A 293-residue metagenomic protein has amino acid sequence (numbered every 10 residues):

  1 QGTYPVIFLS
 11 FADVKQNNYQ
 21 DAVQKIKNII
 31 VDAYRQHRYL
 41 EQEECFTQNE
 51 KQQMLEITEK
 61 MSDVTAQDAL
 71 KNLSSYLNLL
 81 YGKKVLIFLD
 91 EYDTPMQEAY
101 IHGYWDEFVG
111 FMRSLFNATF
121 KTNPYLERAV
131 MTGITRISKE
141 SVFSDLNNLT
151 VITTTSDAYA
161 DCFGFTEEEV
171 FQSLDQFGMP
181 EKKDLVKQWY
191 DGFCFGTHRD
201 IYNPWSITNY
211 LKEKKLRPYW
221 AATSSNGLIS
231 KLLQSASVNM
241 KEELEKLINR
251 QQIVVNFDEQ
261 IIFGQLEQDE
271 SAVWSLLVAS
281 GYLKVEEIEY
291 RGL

Functional and structural regions predicted by a protein language model:
Q1-L293: Phosphate-binding site recognition
